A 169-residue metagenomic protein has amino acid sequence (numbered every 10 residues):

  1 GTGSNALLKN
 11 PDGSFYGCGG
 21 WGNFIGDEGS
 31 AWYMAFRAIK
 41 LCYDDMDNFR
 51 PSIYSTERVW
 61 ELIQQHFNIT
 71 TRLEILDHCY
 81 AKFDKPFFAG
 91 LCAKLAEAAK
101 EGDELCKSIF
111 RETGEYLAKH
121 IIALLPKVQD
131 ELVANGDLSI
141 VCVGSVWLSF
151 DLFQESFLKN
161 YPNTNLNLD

Functional and structural regions predicted by a protein language model:
G1-E57: Phosphate-binding/catalytic loop of phosphoryl-transfer enzymes
K40-D169: ATP-binding/phosphotransfer module of carbohydrate and carboxylate kinases, centering on a glycine-rich
